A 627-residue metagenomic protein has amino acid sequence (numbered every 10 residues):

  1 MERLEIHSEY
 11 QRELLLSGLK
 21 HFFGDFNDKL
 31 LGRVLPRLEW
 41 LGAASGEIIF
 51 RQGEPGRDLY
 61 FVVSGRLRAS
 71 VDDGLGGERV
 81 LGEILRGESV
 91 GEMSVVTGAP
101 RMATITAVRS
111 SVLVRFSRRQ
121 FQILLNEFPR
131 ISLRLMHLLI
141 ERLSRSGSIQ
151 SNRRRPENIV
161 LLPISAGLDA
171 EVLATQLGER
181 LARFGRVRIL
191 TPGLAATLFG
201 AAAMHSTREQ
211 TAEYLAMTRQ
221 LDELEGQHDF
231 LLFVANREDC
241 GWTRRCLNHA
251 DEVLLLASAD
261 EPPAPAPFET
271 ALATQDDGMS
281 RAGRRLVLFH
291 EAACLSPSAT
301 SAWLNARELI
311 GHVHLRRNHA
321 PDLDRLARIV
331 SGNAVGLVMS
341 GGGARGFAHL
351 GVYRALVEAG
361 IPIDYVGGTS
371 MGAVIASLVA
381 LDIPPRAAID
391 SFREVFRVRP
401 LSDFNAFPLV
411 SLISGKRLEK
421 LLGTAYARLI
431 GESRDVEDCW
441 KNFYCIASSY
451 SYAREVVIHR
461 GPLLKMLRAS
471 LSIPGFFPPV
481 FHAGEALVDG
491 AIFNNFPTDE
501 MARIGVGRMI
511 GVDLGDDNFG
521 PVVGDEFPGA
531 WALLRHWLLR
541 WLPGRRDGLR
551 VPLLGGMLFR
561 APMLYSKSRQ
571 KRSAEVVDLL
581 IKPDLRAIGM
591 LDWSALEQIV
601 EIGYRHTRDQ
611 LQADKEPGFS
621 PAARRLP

Functional and structural regions predicted by a protein language model:
M1-E171, R183: Cytosolic regulatory regions built on CNB/CRP/Popeye-like sensor folds
L41-A43, I84, F116, L190 (+3 more regions): Hydrophobic residues at beta-strand termini and immediately following loops that shape nucleotide-binding pockets
N152-A195, V335-G341: Walker A (P-loop) phosphate-binding motif
A195-E209: P-loop NTPase switch/communication element
H205, R219, L224-D229, E238-G367 (+1 more regions): Patatin-like phospholipase
A212-A216: Flexible loop/N-cap segments at domain edges
G368, G372: Gly/Ala-rich beta-loop-alpha elbow adjacent to hydrolase catalytic centers
